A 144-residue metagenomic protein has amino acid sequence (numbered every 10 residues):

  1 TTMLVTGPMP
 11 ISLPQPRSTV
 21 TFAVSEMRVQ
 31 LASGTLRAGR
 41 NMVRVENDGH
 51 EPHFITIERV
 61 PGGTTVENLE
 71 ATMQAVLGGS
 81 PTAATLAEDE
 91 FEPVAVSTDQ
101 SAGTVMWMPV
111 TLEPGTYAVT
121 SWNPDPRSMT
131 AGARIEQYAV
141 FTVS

Functional and structural regions predicted by a protein language model:
T1-R28, S33-A38, E46-I55, P93-S144: Extracellular/periplasmic metallocenter environments
P10-I11, Q15-R17, Q74-A84: Low-complexity, intrinsically disordered terminal/linker segments enriched in charged and Gly/Pro repeats
R40, N47-G79: Contiguous segments within soluble domain cores/interaction surfaces
G79-S101: Extended, solvent-exposed segments with strong compositional bias
